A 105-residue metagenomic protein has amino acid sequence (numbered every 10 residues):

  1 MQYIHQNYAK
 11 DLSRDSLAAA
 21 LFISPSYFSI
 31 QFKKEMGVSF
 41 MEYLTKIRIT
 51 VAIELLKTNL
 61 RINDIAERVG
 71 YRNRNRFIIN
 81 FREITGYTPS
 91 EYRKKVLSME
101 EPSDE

Functional and structural regions predicted by a protein language model:
M1-A20, K34: Membrane-proximal linker segments that couple transmembrane helices to downstream signaling/catalytic modules
Q2, Q6, K34-R72, K94-E105: Terminal helix-turn-helix DNA-binding modules in bacterial transcription factors
N7-L12, S39-F40, T88: Short helix/strand-capping hinge loops at secondary-structure junctions that flank key functional elements
D15, S26, R61-D64, R74-N75 (+1 more regions): Residues within helix-turn-helix
A18, A66-E67, I78: The alpha-helix within a helix-turn-helix
A20-L21, F28, V69-G70: Core residues of bacterial helix-turn-helix
F28, F32, R76-F77, F81: Short hydrophobic/aromatic patch on the recognition helix
G37, G70-Y71, F81-R82, G86-P89: Conserved phosphate-binding and hydrolysis motifs of nucleotide-dependent enzymes
